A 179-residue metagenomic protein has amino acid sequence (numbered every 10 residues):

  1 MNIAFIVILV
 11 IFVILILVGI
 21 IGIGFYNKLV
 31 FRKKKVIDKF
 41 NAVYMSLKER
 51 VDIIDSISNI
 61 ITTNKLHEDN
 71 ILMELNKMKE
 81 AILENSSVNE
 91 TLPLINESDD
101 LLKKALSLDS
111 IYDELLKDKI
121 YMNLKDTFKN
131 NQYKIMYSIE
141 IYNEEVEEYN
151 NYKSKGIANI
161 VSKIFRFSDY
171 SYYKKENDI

Functional and structural regions predicted by a protein language model:
N2-I179: A helix-centric hydrophobic-segment signal that preferentially recognizes long, alpha-helical stretches used
